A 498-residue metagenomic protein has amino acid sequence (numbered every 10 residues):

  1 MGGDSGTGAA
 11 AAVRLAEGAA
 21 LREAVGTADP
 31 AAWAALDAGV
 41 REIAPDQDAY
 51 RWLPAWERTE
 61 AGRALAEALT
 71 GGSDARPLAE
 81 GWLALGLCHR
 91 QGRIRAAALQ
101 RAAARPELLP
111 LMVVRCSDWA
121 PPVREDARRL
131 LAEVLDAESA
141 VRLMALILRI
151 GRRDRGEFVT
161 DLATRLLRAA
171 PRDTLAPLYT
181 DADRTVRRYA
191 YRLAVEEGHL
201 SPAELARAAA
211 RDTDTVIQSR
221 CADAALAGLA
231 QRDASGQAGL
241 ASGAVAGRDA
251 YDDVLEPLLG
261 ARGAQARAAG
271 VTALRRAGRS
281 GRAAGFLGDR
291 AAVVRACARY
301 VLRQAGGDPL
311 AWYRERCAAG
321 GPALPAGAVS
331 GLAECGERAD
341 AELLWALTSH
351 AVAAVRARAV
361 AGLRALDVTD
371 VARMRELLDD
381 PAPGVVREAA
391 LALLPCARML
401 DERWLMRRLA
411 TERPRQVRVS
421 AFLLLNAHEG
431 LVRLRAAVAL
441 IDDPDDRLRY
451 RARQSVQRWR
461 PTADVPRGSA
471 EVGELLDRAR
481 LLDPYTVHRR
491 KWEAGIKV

Functional and structural regions predicted by a protein language model:
M1-G62, E337, V386, R433: Long, acidic/serine-threonine-rich intrinsically disordered regions with weak helical/coil propensity that act as
G3, T7-A24, A32, A75-R101 (+3 more regions): N-terminal segments that cap or nucleate solenoid repeat domains
R51-D74, L85, R95-A104, V114 (+19 more regions): Structural detector for internal amphipathic alpha-helices that build alpha-solenoid repeat scaffolds
R76, E107-L109, P122, R142-D154 (+15 more regions): HEAT/HEAT-like alpha-solenoid repeats
W82-L87, L111-W119, L143-R153, T174-T180 (+11 more regions): Alpha-solenoid HEAT/Armadillo-like helical repeat scaffolds in large eukaryotic proteins
G92, W119-P121, R184: Gly/Ser/Thr-rich loops at beta-strand to alpha-helix junctions that form or flank small-molecule/cofactor-binding
G430-V432, D442-R451, Q457-V498: Intrinsically disordered terminal tails
